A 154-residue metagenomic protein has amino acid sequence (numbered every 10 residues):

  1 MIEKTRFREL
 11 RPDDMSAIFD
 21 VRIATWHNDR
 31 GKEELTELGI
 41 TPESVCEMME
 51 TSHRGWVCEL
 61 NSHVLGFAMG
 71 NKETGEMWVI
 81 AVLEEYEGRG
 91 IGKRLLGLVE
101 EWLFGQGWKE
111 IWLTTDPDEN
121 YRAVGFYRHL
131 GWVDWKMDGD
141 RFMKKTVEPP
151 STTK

Functional and structural regions predicted by a protein language model:
M1-D13, P149-K154: Conserved N-terminal entry element of GNAT/NAT acetyltransferase domains
P12-M15, F19-V79, L83, L96-L98 (+1 more regions): Acetyl-CoA-dependent GNAT
C58, G88-L96, L103: Glycine-rich acyl-CoA binding loop
I80-G88, D116-P117: A short, internal acetyl-CoA/4′-phosphopantetheine-binding micro-motif in the GNAT/acyltransferase core
K93, D118-K136: Conserved active-site alpha-helix within GNAT-family acetyltransferase domains
L103-D116: Conserved GNAT acetyl-CoA-binding A-motif
L113-A123, R141-F142: Conserved beta-strand-loop-alpha-helix junction that forms the acyl-donor binding cleft
